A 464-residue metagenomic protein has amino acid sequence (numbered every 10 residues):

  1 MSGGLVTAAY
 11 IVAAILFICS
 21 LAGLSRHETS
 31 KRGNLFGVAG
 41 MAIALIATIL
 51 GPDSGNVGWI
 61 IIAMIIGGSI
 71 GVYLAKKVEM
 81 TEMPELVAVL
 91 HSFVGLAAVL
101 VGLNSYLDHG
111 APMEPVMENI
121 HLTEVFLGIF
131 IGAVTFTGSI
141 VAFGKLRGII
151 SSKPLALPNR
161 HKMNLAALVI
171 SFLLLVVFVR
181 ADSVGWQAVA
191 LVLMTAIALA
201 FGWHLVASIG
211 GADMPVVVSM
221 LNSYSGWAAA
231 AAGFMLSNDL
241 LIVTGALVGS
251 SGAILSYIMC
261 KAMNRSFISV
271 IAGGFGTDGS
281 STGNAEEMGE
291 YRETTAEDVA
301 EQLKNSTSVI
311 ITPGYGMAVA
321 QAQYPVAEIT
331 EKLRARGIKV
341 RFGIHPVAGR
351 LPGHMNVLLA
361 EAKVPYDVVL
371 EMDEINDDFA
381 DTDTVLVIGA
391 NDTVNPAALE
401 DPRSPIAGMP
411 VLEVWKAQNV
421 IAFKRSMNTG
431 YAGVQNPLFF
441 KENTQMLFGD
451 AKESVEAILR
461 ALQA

Functional and structural regions predicted by a protein language model:
M1-A14, G51-S69, H121-F136, V184-I197: Structural signature of hydrophobic alpha-helical transmembrane segments
L16-K31, G68-V87, S139-P154, A200-M214 (+1 more regions): C-terminal ends of transmembrane helices
K31-G40, I60-A63, E82-V94, P154-L165 (+1 more regions): Cytoplasmic-side transmembrane-helix entry/capping segments in multi-pass membrane proteins
T48-I61, Y73-M83, V99-P115, V179-S183: Transmembrane alpha-helix boundary signature
N104-V116, R180-G185, V216, S223-V243: Transmembrane helix-loop junctions at the membrane interface of multipass transporters and ion channels
G210, Y224-I268: Mobile "lid/hinge" segments at catalytic clefts and subdomain interfaces of large enzymes
L247-S306: Membrane-interfacial segments at transmembrane helix termini in multi-pass membrane proteins
E287-A464: Structured cytosolic domains appended to multi-pass membrane proteins
